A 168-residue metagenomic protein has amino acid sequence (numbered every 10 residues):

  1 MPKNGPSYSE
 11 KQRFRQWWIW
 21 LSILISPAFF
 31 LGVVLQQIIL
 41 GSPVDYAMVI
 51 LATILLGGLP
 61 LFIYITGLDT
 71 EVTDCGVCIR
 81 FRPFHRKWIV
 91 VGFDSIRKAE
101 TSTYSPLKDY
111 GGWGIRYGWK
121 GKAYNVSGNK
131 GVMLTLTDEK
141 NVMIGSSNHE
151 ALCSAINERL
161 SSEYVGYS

Functional and structural regions predicted by a protein language model:
M1-P2, P6, Q12-R15, F62-Y64 (+4 more regions): A generic structural signal for short, solvent-exposed coil/turn residues that cap or connect secondary-structure
M1-P43, A123-Y124, H149-A151, S168: N-terminal membrane-targeting/pre-transmembrane regions
K3, G121-S168: A membrane-cytosol interface segment of integral membrane proteins
I23-S26, V90-F93, M143: Residue-level detection of beta-strand scaffold positions
S42-T53: Hydrophobic alpha-helical transmembrane segments
L51-I63, G114-I115, G121-N125: Short, solvent-exposed secondary-structure boundary motifs
I54-E100: Conserved beta-hairpin
R80-K140: Non-transmembrane, membrane-adjacent beta-strand/coil modules in membrane-associated proteins and peripheral
